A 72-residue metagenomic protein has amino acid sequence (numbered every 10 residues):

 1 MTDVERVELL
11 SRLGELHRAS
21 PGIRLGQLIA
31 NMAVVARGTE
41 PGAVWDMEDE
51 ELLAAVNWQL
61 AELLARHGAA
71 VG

Functional and structural regions predicted by a protein language model:
M1, H67-G72: Short intrinsically disordered terminal tails
M1-L25: N-terminal acidic leader/helix
E15-R18, V35, E48: Alpha-helical interaction segments
Q27-N31: Amphipathic alpha-helical interaction segments
M32-G38: N-terminal interaction modules that seed assembly of large macromolecular complexes
G38-A69: Short, charged early-sequence alpha-helical segments and their helix-coil boundaries
